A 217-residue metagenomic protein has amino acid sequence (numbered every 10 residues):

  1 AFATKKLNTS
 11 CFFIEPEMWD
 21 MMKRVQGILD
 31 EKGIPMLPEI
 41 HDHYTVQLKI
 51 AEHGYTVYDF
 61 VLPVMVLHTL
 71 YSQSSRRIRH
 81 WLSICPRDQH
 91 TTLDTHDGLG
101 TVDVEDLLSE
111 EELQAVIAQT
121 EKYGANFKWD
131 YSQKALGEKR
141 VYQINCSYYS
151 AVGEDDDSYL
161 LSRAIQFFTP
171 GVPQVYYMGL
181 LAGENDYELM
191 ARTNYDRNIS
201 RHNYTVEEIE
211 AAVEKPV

Functional and structural regions predicted by a protein language model:
A1-V217: Active-site and adjacent substrate-binding regions of carbohydrate-active enzymes
